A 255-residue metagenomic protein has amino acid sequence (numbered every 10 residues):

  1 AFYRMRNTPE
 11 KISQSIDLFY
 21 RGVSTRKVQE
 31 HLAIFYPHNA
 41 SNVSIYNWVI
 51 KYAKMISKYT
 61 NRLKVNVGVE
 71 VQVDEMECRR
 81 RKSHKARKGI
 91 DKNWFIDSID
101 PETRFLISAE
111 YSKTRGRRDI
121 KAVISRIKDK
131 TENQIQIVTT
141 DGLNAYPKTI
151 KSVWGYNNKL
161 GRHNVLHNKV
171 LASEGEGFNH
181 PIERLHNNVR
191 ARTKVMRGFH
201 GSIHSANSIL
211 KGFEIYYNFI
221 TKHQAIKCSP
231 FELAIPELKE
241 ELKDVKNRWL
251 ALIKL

Functional and structural regions predicted by a protein language model:
A1-V69, E77-K85, T103: Short, positively charged, Gly/Tyr-enriched micro-motifs that form contact patches at catalytic or ligand/partner
R4-N7, N47, K51, A109-E132: Active-site beta-loop-alpha junctions of metal-dependent nucleic acid enzymes, especially the RNase H-like/DDE
S15, V28, I45, D74 (+6 more regions): Mobile genetic element proteins and their domesticated derivatives, centered on retroelements and DNA transposons
H31, N93-G116, V123: A short, conserved beta-strand element enriched in hydrophobic/aromatic residues
Q134-I150: Acidic/histidine-rich, metal-coordinating catalytic segments
N158-H180, G198: RNase H-like polynucleotidyl transferase catalytic core
G177-E214, N218-T221: Short amphipathic alpha-helical "interface-anchor" segments enriched in bulky aromatics
F199, N207-L255: C-terminal domain-tail junction helix/linker
